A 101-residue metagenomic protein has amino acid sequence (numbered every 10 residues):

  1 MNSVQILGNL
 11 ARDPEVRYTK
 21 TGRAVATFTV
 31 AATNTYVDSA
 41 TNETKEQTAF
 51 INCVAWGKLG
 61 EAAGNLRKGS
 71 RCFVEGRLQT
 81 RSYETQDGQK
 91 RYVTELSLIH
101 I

Functional and structural regions predicted by a protein language model:
M1-I6, C72: Short coil-to-beta-strand transition motifs
V4-T48, S82, Y92: Core FKBP-type peptidyl-prolyl cis-trans isomerase
L7, E75-R77, V93-E95: Outer-envelope exported proteins of Gram-negative bacteria
A40-G64: A beta-strand/beta-hairpin structural motif
W56-D87: Beta-rich strand-turn-strand
I99-I101: Conserved small/polar residues in nucleotide/adenosyl-binding loops
